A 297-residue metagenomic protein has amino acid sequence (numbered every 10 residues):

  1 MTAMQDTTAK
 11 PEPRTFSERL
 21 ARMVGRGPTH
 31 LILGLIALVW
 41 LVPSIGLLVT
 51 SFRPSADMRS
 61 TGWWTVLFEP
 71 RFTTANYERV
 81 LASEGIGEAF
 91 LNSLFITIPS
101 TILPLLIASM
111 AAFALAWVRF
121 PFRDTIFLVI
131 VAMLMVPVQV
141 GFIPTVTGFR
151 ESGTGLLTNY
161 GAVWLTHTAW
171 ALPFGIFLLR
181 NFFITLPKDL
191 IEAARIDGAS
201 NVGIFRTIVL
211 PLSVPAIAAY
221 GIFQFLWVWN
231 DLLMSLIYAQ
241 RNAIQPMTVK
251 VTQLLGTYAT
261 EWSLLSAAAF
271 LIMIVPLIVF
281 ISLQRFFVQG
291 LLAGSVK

Functional and structural regions predicted by a protein language model:
M1-R22: Short, Lys/Arg-rich, polar N-terminal cytosolic tail immediately upstream of the first transmembrane signal-anchor
R26-K297: A structural signal for multi-pass alpha-helical bundles of membrane permease subunits that mediate small-molecule
